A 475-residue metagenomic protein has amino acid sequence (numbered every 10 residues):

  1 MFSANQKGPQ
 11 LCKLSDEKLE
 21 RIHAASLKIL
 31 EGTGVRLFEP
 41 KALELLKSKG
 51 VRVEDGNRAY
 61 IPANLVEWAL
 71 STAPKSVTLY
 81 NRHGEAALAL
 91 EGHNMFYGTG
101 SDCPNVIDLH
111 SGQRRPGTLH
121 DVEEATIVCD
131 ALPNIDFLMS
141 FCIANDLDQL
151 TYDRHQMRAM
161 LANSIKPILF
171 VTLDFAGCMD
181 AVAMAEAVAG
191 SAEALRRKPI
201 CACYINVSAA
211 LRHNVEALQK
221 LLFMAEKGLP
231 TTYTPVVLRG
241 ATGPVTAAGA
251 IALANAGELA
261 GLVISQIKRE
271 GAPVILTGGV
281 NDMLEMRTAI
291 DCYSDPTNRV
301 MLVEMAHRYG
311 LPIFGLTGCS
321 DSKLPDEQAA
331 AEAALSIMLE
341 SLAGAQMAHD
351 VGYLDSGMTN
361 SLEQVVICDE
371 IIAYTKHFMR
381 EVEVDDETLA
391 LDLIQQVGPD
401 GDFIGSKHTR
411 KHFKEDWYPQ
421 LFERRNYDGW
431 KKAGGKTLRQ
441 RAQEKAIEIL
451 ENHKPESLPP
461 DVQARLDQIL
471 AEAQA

Functional and structural regions predicted by a protein language model:
M1-L109, K445: N-terminal leader/transition segments
F2, C12-A25, T33, F38-L45 (+2 more regions): Catalytic-core signal marking the mid-to-C-terminal active-site face
E17, R21, L37, K41 (+13 more regions): Conserved active-site and cofactor/substrate-binding residues in soluble primary-metabolism enzymes
I22-A25, I29-R36, K49, A69-S76 (+14 more regions): Change "in soluble alpha/beta enzymes" to "in soluble alpha/beta proteins
R36-L43, G56, D136, L195-R197 (+6 more regions): Flexible, glycine/charged-enriched surface loops at secondary-structure junctions
A42-S48, G278-L284, L316-P325, L354-M358 (+2 more regions): A glycine-rich phosphate-binding loop feature that marks nucleotide/adenosyl-phosphate handling sites
R58-T234, R239-A241, A248: Catalytic alpha/beta active-site cores
Y204-I371: Glycine-rich anion/phosphate-binding loop at the beta-strand->alpha-helix junction
